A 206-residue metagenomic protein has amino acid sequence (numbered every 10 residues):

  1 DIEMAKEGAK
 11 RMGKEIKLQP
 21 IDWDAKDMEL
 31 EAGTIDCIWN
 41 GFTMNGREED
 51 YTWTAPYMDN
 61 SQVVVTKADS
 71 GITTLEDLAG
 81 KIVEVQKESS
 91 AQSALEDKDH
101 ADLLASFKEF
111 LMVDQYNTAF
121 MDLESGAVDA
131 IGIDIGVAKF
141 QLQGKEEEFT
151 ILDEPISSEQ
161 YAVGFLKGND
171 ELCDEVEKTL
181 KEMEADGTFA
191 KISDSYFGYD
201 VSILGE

Functional and structural regions predicted by a protein language model:
I2, K6, K10, E15-D77: Acidic, polar ligand-binding/catalytic clefts
I2-R11, E76, K81-I82, K87-S90 (+1 more regions): Extended ligand-binding regions for polar small-molecule ligands
A5-K14, A91-M112, L142-E146: Ligand-binding cleft/hinge of the Venus flytrap
G13-E15, E31-N40, K81-I82, Q115 (+2 more regions): Alpha-to-beta junction loops
K17-Q19, L111, L152: General small-molecule cofactor/ligand-binding pocket signal
D24-A25, T43-R47, S70-G71, S89-S93 (+6 more regions): Solvent-exposed loop/turn segments at secondary-structure junctions within structured extracellular/periplasmic domains
A25, G41-D50, A94-D97, D122-S158: A ligand-binding cleft/hinge motif common to bilobed small-molecule-binding domains
D59-T66, I135-K139, Q143-K181, F197-E206: Periplasmic-binding protein-like
